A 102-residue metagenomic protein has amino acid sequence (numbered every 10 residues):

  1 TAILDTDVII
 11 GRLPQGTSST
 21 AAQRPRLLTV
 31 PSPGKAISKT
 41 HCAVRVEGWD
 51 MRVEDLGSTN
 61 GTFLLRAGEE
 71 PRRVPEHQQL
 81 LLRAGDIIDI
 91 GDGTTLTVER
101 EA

Functional and structural regions predicted by a protein language model:
T1-I37: N-terminal beta-hairpin/loop module of FHA
I3, A21-Q23, G57, R83 (+1 more regions): A generic structural signal for short, non-catalytic loop/turn and secondary-structure boundary residues
D5, I37-K39, G48, R83: Eukaryote-biased feature marking scaffold/signaling PDZ-domain proteins and nuclear chromatin regulators
D5-D7, G48-W49, S58-T59, E69 (+1 more regions): A generic structural motif
I9, G16-S18, T59-T62, E70-P71 (+1 more regions): Short, surface-exposed beta-strand-loop junctions and turns on beta-sheet-rich folds
I10, H41-V44, D50-E54, N60-L64 (+1 more regions): Short hydrophobic/aromatic patches on the structural cores and recognition surfaces of FHA
V46, L65-A102: C-terminal boundary/linker segments immediately following FHA domains
